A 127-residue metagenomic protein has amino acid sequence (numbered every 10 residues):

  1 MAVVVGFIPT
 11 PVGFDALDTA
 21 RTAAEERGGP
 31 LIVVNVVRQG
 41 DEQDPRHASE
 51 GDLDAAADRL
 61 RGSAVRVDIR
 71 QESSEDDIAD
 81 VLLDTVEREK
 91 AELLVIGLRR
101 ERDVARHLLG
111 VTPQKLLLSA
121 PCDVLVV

Functional and structural regions predicted by a protein language model:
M1, E92, P121: Conserved acidic residues
M1-R46, R59-D68: Small/aliphatic-rich secondary-structure junction motif
T19, A48-A56, V81: Short, solvent-exposed amphipathic alpha-helices that sit in or adjacent to ligand/effector-binding or catalytic
T22-E25, E87, L118: Solvent-exposed polar/charged
R27, S63, T112, S119-P121: Short, structured coil segments at secondary-structure junctions
G62-L94, R100: Structural beta-alpha unit
L93-S119: Glycine-rich, Arg-bearing micro-motifs that act as flexible, cationic patches
C122-V127: Short, flexible loop segments at boundaries between secondary-structure elements
